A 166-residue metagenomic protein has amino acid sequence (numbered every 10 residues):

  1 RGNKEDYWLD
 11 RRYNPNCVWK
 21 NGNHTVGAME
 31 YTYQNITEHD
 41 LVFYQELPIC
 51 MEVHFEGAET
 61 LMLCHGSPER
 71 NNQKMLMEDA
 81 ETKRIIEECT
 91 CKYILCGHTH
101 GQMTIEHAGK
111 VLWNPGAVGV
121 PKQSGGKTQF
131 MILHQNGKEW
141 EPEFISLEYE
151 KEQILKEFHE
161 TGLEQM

Functional and structural regions predicted by a protein language model:
R1-N3, C64, Y93-H100, L112-G116: Active-site neighborhood of phospho(di)ester-bond hydrolases with catalytic His/Asp-centered motifs
R1-V53, A58-T60, R70, M75-T90 (+1 more regions): Active-site neighborhood of divalent metal-dependent phosphoester bond hydrolases
K4-L9, E69, L95-E106, V120-G125: Active-site environment of divalent metal-dependent phosphoester hydrolases
L47-C50, T99, A117-G119: Glycine-rich, charged/polar anion/phosphate-binding loops that engage phosphate groups from diverse ligands
C50-E52, L63, T104, F130-I132: Conserved hydrophobic/aromatic beta-strand scaffold that supports enzyme active sites
F55, H65, F144-E148: Short, structured patches in soluble enzyme cores that scaffold and shape functional sites
T90-Y93, E141: Short active-site oxyanion
I105-M166: Acidic, His/Gly-rich catalytic cores of divalent-metal-dependent hydrolytic chemistry
